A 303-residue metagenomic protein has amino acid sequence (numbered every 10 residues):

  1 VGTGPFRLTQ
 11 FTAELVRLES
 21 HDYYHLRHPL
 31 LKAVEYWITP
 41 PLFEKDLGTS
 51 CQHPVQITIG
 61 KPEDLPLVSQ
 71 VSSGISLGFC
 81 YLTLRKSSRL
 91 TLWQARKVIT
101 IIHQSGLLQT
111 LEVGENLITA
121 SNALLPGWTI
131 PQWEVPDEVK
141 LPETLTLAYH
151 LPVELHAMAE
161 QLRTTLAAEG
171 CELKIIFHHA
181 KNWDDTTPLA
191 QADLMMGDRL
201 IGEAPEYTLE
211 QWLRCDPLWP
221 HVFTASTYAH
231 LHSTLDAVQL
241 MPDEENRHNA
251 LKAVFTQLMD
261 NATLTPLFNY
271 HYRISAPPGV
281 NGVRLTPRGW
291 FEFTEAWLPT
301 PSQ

Functional and structural regions predicted by a protein language model:
V1-I38, F43: Gly/Pro-rich hinge or "lid" segments in bacterial periplasmic/extracellular proteins
V1-T3, L67-S72, T83-L90, T129-D137 (+2 more regions): Short, solvent-exposed loop/beta-turn-alpha elements that line the ligand-binding surface or hinge of extracytoplasmic
E19-D22, Q70-K97, I101, T110: A bilobed periplasmic-binding-protein/Venus flytrap-type ligand-binding module shared by bacterial periplasmic
E35-L47, I175-D185: Short helix-initiation/N-cap motifs at beta->coil->alpha
K86-Q109, Y228-H248: Extended ligand-binding regions for polar small-molecule ligands
T91-A168: Append "and occasionally in soluble cytosolic enzymes with long acidic Gly/Pro-rich linkers
E138-Y149, M241-P278: Bilobed periplasmic-binding protein-like "clamshell/Venus-flytrap" ligand-binding domains
E169-P217: Periplasmic binding protein-like
